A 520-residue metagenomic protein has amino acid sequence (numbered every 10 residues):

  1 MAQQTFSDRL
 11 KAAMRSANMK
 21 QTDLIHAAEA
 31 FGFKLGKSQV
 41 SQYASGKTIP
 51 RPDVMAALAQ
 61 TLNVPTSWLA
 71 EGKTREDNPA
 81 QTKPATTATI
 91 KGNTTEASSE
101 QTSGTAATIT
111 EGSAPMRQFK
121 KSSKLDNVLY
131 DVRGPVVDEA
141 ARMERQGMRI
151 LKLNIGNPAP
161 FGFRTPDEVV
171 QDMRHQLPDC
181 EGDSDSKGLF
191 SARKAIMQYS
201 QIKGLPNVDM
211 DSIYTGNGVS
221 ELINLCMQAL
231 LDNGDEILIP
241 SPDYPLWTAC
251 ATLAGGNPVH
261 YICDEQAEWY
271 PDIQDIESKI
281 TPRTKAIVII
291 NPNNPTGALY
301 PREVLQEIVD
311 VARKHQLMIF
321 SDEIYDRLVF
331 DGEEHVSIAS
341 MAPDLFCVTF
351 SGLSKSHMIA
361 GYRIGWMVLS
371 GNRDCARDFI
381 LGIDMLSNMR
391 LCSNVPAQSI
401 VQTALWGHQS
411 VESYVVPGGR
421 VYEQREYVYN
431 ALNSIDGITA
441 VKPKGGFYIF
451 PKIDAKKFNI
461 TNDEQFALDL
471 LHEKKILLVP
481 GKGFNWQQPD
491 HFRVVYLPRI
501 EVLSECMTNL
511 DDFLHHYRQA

Functional and structural regions predicted by a protein language model:
M1-A28, K91: A short, Lys/Arg-rich alpha-helix, primarily the initiator
S45-Q60, E76: Short, basic-rich loop-to-helix N-cap that marks the start of a DNA-contacting helix
T61, I202, S278, N459-T461 (+2 more regions): PLP-dependent enzyme catalytic core of the Aspartate aminotransferase-like
G112, R117-G218, L225, C392 (+2 more regions): N-terminal small-domain helix-loop-helix segment of the aminotransferase-like
A229-A251: Conserved PLP-anchoring active-site segment centered on the Schiff-base-forming lysine
V259, D264-E333: Active-site phosphate-binding strand-loop segment of PLP-dependent enzymes
S340-G419, Y429-A431, L514: Conserved core segment of the aminotransferase class I/II
Q402, G418-Y429, A440-D454, Q488: Conserved glycine-rich beta-strand-loop-beta hairpin in the small C-terminal domain of fold type I
